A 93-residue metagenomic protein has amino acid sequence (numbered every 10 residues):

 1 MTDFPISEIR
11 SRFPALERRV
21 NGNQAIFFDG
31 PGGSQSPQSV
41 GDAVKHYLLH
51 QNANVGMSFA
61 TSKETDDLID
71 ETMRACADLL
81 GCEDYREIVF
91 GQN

Functional and structural regions predicted by a protein language model:
M1-N93: Pyridoxal 5′-phosphate
